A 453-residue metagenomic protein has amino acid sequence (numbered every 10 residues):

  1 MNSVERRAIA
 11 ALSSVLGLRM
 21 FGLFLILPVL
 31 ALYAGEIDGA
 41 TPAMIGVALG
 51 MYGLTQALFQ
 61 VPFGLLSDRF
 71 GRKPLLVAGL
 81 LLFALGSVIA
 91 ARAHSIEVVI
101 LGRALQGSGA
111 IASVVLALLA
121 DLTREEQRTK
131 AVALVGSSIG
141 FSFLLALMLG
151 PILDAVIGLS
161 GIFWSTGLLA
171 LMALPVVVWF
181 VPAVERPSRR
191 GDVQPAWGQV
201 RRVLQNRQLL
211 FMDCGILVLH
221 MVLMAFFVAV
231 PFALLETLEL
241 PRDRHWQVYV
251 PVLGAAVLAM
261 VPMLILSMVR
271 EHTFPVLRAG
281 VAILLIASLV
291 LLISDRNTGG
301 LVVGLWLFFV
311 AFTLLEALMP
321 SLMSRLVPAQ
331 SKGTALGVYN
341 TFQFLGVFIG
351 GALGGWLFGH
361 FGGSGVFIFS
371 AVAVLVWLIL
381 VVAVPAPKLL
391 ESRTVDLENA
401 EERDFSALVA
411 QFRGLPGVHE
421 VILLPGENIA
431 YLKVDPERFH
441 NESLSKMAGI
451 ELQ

Functional and structural regions predicted by a protein language model:
M1-V4, P182-D213: Juxtamembrane intracellular "pre-TM" segments in multi-pass secondary transporters
P28-P42, V228-R244: Short amphipathic helix-loop junctions that connect adjacent transmembrane helices in Major Facilitator Superfamily/SLC
G53-V61, F143-L144, L253-V261, V347-F348: Residue-level signature of mid-helix packing/kink "hotspots" within the transmembrane helices of 12-pass Major
L58-H94: Conserved MFS/SLC helix-loop-helix module at the cytosolic interface between two early adjacent transmembrane helices
Q60-G71, A259-T273, F358: Helix-to-loop junctions at the C-terminal end of transmembrane segments in multipass secondary transporters
G102-I139: Cytoplasmic helix-loop-helix junction between adjacent transmembrane helices in 12-TM secondary transporters
L168-P187, W377-P385: C-terminal membrane-cytosol helix-exit motif in multi-pass small-molecule transporters
